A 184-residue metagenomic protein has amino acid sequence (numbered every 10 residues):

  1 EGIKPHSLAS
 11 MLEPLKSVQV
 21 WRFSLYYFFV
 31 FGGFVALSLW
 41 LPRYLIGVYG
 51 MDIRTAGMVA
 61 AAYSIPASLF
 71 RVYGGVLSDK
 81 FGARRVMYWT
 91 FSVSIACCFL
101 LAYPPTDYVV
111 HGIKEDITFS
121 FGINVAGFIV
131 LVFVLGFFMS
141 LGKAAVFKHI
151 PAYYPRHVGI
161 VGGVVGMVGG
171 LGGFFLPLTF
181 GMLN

Functional and structural regions predicted by a protein language model:
G2-F23: Juxtamembrane intracellular "pre-TM" segments in multi-pass secondary transporters
S17-L69: Extracytoplasmic gate region of multi-pass secondary transporters
L45-I46, L77-S78, T179-N184: Interfacial helix-cap and linker-helix signal at transmembrane-aqueous boundaries of multi-pass secondary transporters
D79-S92: Cytoplasmic membrane-interface "Motif A"-like loop-to-helix N-cap segments of 12-TM Major Facilitator Superfamily
V93-F121: C-terminal ends and interior cores of transmembrane alpha-helices in multi-pass membrane transporters/permeases
K114-L141: Hydrophobic core of transmembrane alpha-helices in multi-pass small-molecule transporters, especially MFS/SLC-type
S140-Y154: Intracellular juxtamembrane helix-capping segments at the cytosolic ends of symmetry-related transmembrane helices
H157-N184: A late C-terminal transmembrane helix in Major Facilitator Superfamily
